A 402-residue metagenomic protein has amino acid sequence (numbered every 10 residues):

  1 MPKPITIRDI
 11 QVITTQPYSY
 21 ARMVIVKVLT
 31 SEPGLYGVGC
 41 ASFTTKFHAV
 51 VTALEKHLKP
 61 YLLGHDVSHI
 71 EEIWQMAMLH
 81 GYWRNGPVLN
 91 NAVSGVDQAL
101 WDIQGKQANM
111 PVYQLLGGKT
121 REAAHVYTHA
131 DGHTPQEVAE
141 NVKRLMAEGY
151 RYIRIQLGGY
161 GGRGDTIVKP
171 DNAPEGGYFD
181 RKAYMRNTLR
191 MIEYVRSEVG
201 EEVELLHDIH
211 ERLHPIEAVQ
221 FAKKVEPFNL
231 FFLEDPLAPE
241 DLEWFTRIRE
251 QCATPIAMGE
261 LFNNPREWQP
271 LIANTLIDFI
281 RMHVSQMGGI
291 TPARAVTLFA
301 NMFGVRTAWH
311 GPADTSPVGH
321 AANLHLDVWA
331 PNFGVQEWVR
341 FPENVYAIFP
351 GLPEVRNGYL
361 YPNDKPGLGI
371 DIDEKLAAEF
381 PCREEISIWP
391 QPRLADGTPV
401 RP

Functional and structural regions predicted by a protein language model:
M1-F43, F341-Y346, A395, P399-P402: Structured beta-strand/loop patches that form or line metal/cofactor-binding pockets in enzymes
M1-P17, K106, M110-R121, L360: N-terminal amphipathic alpha-helix/helix-capping segment at the start of soluble metabolic enzymes
I7, G34, L58, V96 (+8 more regions): Conserved, mostly hydrophobic/aromatic
V28, K56, E72, K223 (+2 more regions): Shared catalytic-loop signature of beta/alpha-barrel
S31-Q107, R401: Metal- or metallocofactor-binding catalytic centers and their adjacent structured scaffolds across diverse enzyme
A99-A108, A139, K143-A147: Alpha-helical scaffold segments that flank or form the walls of functional sites
A123-T246, Q251: Metal-dependent enolase-superfamily TIM-barrel catalytic cores that perform enediolate-based chemistry
L368-P402: Extended hydrophobic packing segments that form well-structured cores
